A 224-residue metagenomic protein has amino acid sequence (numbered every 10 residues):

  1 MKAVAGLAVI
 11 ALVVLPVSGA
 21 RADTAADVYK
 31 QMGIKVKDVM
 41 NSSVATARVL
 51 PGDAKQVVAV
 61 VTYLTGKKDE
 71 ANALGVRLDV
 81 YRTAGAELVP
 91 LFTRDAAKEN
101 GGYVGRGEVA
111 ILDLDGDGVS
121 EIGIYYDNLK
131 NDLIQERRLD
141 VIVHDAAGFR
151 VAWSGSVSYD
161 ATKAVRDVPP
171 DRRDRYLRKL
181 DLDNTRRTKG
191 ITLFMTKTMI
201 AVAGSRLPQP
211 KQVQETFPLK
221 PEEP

Functional and structural regions predicted by a protein language model:
M1-K2: N-terminal secretory signal peptides that target proteins for export/translocation
G6-P16: Bacterial N-terminal signal peptides
G19-K37, L129-P224: Acidic, small-residue rich beta-repeat scaffolds with periodic aromatic anchors
G19-Y103, A203-P224: Terminal domain-start segments
S42-A45, G102-A110, T162-V165: Repeated scaffold domains used in trafficking and secretory/extracellular systems, primarily beta-propellers
R48-Y63, D113-N128, K179-K197: Acidic/hydrophobic-patterned starts of short beta strands in beta-sheet-rich repeat architectures
N72-Y81, Y125, Q135-I142: "Short basic amphipathic alpha-helical interaction patches in structured regions
A96-L133: Extracellular-facing segments of soluble proteins and assemblies that are Gly/Ser/Thr-biased and enriched in aromatics
